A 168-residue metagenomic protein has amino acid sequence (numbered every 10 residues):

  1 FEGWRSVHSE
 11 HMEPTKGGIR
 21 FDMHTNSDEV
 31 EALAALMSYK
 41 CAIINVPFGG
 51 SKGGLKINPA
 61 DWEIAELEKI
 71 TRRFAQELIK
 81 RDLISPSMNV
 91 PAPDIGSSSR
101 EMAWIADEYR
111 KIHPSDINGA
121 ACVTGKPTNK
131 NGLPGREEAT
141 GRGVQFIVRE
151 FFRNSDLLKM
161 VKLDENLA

Functional and structural regions predicted by a protein language model:
F1-I147, F151-N154: N-terminal ligand-binding/catalytic initiation module
F151-L167: Inter-helical turn/loop segments and adjacent helix faces that build the functional surface of alpha-helical bundle
